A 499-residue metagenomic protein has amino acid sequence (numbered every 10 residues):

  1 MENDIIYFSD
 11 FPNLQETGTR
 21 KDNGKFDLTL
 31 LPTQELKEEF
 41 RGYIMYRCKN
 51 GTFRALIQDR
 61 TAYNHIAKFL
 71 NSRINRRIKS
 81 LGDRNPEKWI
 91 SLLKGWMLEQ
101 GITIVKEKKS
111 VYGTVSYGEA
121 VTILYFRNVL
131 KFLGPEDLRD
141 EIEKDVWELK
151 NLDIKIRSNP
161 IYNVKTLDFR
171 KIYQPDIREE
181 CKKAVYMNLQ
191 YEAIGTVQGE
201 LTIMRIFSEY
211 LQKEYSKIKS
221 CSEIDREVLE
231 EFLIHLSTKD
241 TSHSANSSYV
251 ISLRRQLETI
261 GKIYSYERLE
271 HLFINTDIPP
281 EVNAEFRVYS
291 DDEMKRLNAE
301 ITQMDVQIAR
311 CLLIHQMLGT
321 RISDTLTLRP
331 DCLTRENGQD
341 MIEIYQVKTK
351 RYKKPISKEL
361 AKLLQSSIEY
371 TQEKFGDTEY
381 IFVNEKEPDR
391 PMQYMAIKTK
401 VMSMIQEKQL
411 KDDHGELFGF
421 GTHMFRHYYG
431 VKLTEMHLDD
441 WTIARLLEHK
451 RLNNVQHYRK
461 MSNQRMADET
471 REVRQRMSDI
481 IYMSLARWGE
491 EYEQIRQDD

Functional and structural regions predicted by a protein language model:
M1-L272, E300-Q303, L313-I314: Charge-rich, intrinsically disordered N-terminal extensions that act as flexible nucleic-acid engagement or regulatory
V146-F169, S265-A299, E343-K350, F382-P391: Flexible interdomain linker/hinge and immediately adjacent N-terminus of the catalytic tyrosine-recombinase domain
T196, L333, P388, M392-K411 (+2 more regions): Acidic, low-complexity interaction regions
D292-I322, R426: Basic, Lys/Arg- and aromatic-enriched nucleic-acid-binding interface segment
I308, L318, K398-W441: Short, basic (Lys/Arg/His-rich) helix/loop patches that form interaction surfaces in the mid-to-C-terminal regions
L318, T327-Q365, N453, D499: Conserved tyrosine-mediated DNA breakage-rejoining catalytic core shared by Y-recombinases
D324-L326, G430, H437-H449: Active-site-proximal segment of tyrosine recombinases
K358-E416: Active-site/catalytic core of tyrosine-dependent DNA strand-transfer enzymes
